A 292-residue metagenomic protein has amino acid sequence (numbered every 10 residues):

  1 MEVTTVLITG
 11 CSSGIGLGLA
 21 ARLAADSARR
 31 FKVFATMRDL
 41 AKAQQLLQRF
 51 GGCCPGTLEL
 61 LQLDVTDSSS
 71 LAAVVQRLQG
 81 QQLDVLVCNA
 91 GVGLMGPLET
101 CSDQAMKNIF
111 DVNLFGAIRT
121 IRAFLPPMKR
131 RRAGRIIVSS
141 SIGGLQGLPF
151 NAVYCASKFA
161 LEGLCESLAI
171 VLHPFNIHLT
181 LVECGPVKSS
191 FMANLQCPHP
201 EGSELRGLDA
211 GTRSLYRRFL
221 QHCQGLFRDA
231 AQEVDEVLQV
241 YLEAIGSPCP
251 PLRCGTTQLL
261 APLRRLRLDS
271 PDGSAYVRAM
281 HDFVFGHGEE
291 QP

Functional and structural regions predicted by a protein language model:
S12-G14, A20: N-terminal Rossmann NAD(P)H-binding glycine-rich loop of SDR-like oxidoreductase domains
S27-Q45: Conserved glycine-rich Rossmann-like NAD(P)H-binding loop of the short-chain dehydrogenase/reductase
L40-A41, L63-A73, D103-Q104: The beta1-alpha1 cofactor-binding region of Rossmann-like NAD(H)/NADP(H)-dependent oxidoreductases
P97-L98, A105-K107: Substrate-binding pocket helix/loop in short-chain dehydrogenase/reductase
I121, S157: Active-site helix of classical SDR
S141: Residue(s) in the substrate-gating loop at a strand-loop-helix junction that position the organic substrate next
P174-P250: SDR active-site lid
